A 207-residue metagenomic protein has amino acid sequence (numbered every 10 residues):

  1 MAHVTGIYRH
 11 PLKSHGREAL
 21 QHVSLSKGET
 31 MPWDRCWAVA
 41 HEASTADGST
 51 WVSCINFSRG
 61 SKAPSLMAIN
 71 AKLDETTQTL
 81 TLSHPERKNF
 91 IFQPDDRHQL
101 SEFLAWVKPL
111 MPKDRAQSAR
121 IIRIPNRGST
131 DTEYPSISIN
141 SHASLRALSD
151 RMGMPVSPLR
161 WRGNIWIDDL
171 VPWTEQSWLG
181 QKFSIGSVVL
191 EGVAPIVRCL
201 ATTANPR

Functional and structural regions predicted by a protein language model:
M1-R207: Metal-cofactor-dependent catalytic cores
